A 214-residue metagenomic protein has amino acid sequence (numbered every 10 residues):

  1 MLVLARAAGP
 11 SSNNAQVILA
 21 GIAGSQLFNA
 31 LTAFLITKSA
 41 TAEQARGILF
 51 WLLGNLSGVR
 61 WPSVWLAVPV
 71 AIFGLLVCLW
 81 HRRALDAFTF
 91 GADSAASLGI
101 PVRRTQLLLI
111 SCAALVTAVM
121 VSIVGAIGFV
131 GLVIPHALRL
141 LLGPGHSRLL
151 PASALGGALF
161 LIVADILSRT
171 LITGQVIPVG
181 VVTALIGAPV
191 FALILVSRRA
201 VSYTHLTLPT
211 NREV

Functional and structural regions predicted by a protein language model:
M1-Y203: Alpha-helical transmembrane segments in inner-membrane proteins
T204-T210: Conserved small/polar residues in nucleotide/adenosyl-binding loops
